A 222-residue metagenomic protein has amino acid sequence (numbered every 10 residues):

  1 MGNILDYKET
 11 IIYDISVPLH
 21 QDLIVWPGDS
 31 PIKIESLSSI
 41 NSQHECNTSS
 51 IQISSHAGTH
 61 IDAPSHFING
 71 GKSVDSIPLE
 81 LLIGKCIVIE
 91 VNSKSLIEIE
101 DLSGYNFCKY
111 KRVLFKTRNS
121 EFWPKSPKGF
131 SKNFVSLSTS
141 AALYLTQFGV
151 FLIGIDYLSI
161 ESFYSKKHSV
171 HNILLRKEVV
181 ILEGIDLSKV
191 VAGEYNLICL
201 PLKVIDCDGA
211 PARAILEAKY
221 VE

Functional and structural regions predicted by a protein language model:
M1-E222: Active-/binding-site microenvironments in catalytic and ligand-binding cores
